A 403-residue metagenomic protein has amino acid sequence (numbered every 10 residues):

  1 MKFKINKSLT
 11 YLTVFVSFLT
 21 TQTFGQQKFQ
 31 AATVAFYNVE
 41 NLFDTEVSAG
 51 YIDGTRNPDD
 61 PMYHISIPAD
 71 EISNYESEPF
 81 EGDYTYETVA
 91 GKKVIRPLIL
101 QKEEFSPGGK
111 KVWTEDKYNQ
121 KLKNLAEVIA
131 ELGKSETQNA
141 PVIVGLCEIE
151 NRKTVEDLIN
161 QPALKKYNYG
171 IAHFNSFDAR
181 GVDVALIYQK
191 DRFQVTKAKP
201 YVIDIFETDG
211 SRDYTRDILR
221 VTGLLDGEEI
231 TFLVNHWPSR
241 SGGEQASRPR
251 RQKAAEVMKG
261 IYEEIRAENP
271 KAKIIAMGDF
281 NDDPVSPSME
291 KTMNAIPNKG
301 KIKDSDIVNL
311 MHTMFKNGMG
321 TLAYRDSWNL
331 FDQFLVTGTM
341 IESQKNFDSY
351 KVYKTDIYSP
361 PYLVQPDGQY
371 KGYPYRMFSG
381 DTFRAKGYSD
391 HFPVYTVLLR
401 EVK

Functional and structural regions predicted by a protein language model:
M1-F29: Bacterial Sec-dependent N-terminal signal peptides
G25-Q161, A172-F177, L363, Q369-G372 (+2 more regions): N-terminal, active-site-proximal structural segment of metallo-dependent hydrolase catalytic domains
Q26-Q27, T33, D213, G260 (+2 more regions): Metal-dependent phosphoester-hydrolase catalytic domains
T33-F36, V142-C147, G170-A172, A185-Y188 (+8 more regions): Structural recognition of the beta-strand scaffold that forms the well-ordered cores of secreted hydrolase catalytic
V39-F43, I149-K153, S176-R180, R192-Q194 (+6 more regions): Solvent-exposed loop/turn segments at secondary-structure junctions within structured extracellular/periplasmic domains
P107-N119, A140-L146, H173-F174, E207-D209 (+4 more regions): Second-shell loop/turn segments in exported
G145, I149-E229, W237: Structured beta-strand-rich core segments of catalytic domains in phosphoester-bond hydrolases
T154, Q161-P162, I171-N175, L219-M314: Extracytoplasmic, non-cytosolic globular domains
